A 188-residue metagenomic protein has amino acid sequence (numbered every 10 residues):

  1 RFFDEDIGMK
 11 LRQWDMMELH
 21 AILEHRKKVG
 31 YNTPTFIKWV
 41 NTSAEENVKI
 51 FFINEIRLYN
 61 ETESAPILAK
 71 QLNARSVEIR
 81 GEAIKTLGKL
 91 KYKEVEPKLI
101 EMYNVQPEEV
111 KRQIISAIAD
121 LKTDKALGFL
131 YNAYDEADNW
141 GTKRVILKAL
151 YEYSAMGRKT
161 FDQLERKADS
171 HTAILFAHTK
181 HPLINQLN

Functional and structural regions predicted by a protein language model:
R1-K10, V29-N41, E61-N73, Y92-N104 (+3 more regions): Amphipathic alpha-helical scaffolding segments comprising HEAT/armadillo-like alpha-solenoid repeats
F3-R57, S76-V77, K85, Y103 (+2 more regions): Alpha-solenoid helical repeat scaffolds
R12-M17, E45-N47, T62, V77-E78 (+5 more regions): Alpha-helix N-cap/helix-start positions at coil->helix boundaries
M16-H20, P34, K49-I50, N54 (+8 more regions): Alpha-solenoid HEAT/ARM repeat scaffold
A21-R26, E55-L58, T86-K89, A117-D120 (+3 more regions): Core register positions within helices of long alpha-helical scaffolds
V77, G81-K85, P97, E101-E108 (+1 more regions): Alpha-helical adaptor scaffolds
N104, E108-A155: Ankyrin-repeat and related helical/solenoid repeat scaffolds used for protein-protein interactions
L147-A168, I174-H181: Leucine-rich solenoid repeat scaffolds
